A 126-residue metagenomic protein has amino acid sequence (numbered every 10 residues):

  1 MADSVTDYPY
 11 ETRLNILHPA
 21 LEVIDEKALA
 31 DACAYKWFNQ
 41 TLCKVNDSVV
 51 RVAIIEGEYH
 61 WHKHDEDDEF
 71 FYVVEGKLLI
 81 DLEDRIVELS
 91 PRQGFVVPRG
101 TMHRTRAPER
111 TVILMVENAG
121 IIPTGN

Functional and structural regions predicted by a protein language model:
M1-R51: A short, N-terminal "cap"/entry segment at the start of jelly-roll beta-barrel domains of the cupin/DSBH fold
Y35-K36, V49-D65: Conserved short histidine dyad/triad with adjacent acidic residue
N46, D81-R85, P108: Short strand-coil-strand connectors
N46, V74-E75, S90-P91, E109 (+1 more regions): A cytosolic small-molecule/anion-sensing beta-strand core signal
I54-E56, H64-D81, V116: Short, conserved beta-strand element in jelly-roll/cupin
E83-R99: Short acidic-glycine-tyrosine-enriched beta hairpin
R99-N126: Ligand-binding loop in jelly-roll beta-barrel domains
